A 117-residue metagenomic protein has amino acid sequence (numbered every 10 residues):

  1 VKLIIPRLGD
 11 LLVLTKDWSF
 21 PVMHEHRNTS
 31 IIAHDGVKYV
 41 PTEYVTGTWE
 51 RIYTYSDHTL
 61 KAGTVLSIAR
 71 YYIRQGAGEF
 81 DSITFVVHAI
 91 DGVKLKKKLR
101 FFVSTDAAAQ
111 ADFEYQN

Functional and structural regions predicted by a protein language model:
V1-R51, A109, E114-N117: SH3-family beta-barrel domains
P6, L60, E79-D81: A short, structural micro-pattern
G9, K61-G63, K96: Extracytoplasmic
L12-L14, L66-I68, I83-V87: Hydrophobic beta-strand residues in large extracellular and virion-surface proteins
W18, Y72, D91-V93: Residues that cap or initiate secondary-structure elements
W49-Y72: Conserved beta-strand/loop element in small beta-rich adapter and peptidoglycan-binding domains
I73-H88: Short aromatic-glycine-enriched beta-strand elements
D91-N117: Intrinsically disordered, low-complexity, charged/polar segments
